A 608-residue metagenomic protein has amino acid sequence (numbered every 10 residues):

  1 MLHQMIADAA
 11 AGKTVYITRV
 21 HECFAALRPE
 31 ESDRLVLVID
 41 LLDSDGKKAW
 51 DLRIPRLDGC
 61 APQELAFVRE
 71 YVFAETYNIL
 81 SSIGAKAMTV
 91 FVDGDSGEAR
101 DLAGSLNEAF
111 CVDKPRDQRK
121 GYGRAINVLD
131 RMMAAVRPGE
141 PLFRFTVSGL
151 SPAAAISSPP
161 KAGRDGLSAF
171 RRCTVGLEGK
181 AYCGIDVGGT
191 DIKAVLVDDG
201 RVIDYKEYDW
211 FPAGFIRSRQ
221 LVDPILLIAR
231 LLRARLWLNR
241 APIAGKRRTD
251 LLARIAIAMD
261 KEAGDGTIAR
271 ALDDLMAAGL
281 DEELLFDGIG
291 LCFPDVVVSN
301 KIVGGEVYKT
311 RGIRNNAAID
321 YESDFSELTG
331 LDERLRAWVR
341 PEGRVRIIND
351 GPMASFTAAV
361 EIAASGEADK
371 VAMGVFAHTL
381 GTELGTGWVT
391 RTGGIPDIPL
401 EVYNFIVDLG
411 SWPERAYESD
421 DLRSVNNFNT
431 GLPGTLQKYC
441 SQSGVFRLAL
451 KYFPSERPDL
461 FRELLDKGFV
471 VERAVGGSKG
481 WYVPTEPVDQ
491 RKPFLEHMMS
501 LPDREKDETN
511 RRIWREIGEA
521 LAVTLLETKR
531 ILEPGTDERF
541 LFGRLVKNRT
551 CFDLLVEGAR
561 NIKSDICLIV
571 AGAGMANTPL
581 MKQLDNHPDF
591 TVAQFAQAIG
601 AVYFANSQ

Functional and structural regions predicted by a protein language model:
M1-R240, D250-G266, R270-E283, R340 (+1 more regions): ATP-binding/phosphotransfer module of carbohydrate and carboxylate kinases, centering on a glycine-rich
V90-G97, K246-R247, D287-L291, N349-A354: Short, glycine/charge-rich beta-strand/loop segments that flank catalytic centers and engage negatively charged groups
V175-G176, G288-C292, V297-L448, A596-Q608: Phosphate-binding/catalytic loop of phosphoryl-transfer enzymes
L236-G245, L285-D287, D295: The feature marks a conserved, polyanion-engaging helical scaffold used by nucleic-acid processing enzymes and innate
G245-K246, A263-M276, A363-K370, I398-P399: Low-complexity, polar-biased intrinsically disordered regions enriched in Pro/Ser/Thr/Gly
